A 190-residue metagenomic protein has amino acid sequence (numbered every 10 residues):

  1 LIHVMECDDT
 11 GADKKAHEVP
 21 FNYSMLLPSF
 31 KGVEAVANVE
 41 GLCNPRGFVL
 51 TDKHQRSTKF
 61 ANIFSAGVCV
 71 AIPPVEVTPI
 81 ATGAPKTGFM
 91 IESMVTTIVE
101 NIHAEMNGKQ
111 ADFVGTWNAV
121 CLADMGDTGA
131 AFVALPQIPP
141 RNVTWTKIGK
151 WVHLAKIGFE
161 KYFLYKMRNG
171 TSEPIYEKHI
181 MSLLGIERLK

Functional and structural regions predicted by a protein language model:
L1-E18: Conserved beta-strand-loop-beta-strand element in the redox core of flavoprotein oxidoreductases
M5, H54, D124-G126: Structured loops at beta-to-helix junctions and adjacent beta-edge loops in soluble globular domains
M5, L27, H153: Conserved flavin/dinucleotide-binding core of flavoenzymes
H17-S93: FAD-site-proximal beta/loop scaffold in flavoenzymes
N62, I98, A119-C121: A short pocket-lining beta-strand/turn micro-motif at the edge of beta-sheets
F89-W117: Internal hydrophobic alpha-helix adjacent to the cofactor/substrate pocket in enzyme cavities
V114-A131: Flavin (FAD/FMN) cofactor-binding core of flavoprotein oxidoreductases
F132-K190: C-terminal auxiliary extensions adjacent to catalytic cores
